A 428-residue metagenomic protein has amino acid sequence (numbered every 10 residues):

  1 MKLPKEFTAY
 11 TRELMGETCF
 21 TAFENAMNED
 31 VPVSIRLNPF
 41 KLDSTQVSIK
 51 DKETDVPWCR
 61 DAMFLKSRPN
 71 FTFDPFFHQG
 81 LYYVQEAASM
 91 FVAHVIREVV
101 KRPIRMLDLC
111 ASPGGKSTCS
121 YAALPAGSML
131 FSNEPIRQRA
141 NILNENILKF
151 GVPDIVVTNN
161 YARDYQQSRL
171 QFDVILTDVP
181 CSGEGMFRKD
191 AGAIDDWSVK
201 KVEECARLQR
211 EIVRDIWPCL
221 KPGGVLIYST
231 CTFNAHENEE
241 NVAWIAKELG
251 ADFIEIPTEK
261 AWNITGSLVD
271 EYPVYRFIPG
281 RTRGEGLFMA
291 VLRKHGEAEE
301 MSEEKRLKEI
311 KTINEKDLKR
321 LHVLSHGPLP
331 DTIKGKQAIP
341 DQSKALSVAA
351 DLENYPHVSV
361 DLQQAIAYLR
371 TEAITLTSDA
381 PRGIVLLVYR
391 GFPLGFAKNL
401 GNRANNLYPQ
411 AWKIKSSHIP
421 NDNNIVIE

Functional and structural regions predicted by a protein language model:
M1-Q46, R283-F288, R293-E428: Polybasic, low-complexity RNA-engagement segments
W58-E98, L143, L407-P409: Class I SAM-dependent transferase core
R102-S112: Conserved class I S-adenosyl-L-methionine
P113-A126: Conserved SAM-binding loop of SAM-dependent methyltransferases across substrates and taxa, primarily the Class I
P125, L220-P222: Helix-to-beta-strand junctions that scaffold the AdoMet/dcAdoMet cofactor pocket in Class I SAM-dependent enzymes
N133-L170, T177: S-adenosyl-L-methionine
Q138, D173-R214, I227, C231-E239 (+1 more regions): Mobile active-site "lid"/loop adjacent to the S-adenosyl-L-methionine
F172, R207, V225-Y228, T232-R320: Class I S-adenosyl-L-methionine
